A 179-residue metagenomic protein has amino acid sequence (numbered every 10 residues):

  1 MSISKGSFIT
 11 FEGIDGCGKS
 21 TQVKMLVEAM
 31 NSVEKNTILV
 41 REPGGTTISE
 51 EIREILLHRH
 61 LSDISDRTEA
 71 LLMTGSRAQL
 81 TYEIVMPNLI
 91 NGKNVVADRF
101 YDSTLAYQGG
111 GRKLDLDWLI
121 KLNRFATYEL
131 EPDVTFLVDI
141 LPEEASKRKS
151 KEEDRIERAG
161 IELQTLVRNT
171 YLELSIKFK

Functional and structural regions predicted by a protein language model:
M1-G6: Phosphate-binding P-loop
I9-F11: Hydrophobic anchor at the beta1->P-loop junction of P-loop NTPases
G16: Walker A (P-loop) phosphate-binding loop of P-loop NTPases
K19: Conserved lysine of the Walker
Q22, L26: Hydrophobic positions on the alpha1 helix immediately C-terminal to the Walker A/P-loop
A29, V33-T127: ATP-dependent small-molecule kinase phosphotransfer cores that center on conserved nucleotide phosphate-binding segments
V33-K35, L130-V134, K177-K179: Short glycine-/polar-rich loops that comprise or flank the Walker A/P-loop and associated switch/sensor motifs
R99, T104-N169: A glycine- and Lys/Arg-enriched "phosphate-lid" helix/loop adjacent to the NTP-binding pocket of small-molecule kinases
